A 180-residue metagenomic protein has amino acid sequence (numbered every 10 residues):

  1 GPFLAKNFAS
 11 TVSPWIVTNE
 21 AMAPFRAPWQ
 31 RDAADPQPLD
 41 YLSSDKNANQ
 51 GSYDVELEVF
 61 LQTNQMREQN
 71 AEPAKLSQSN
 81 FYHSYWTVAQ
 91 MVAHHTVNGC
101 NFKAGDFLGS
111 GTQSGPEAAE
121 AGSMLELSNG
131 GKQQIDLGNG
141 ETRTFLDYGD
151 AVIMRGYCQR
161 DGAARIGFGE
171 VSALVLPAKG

Functional and structural regions predicted by a protein language model:
G1-H94, N98, A121-G122, T144 (+1 more regions): Glycine-enriched loop-and-adjacent helix/strand subsegments that border the catalytic/binding cleft of enzyme cores
Y85-V97, K103-A104, L108-L176: Active-site pocket scaffolds in enzymes
